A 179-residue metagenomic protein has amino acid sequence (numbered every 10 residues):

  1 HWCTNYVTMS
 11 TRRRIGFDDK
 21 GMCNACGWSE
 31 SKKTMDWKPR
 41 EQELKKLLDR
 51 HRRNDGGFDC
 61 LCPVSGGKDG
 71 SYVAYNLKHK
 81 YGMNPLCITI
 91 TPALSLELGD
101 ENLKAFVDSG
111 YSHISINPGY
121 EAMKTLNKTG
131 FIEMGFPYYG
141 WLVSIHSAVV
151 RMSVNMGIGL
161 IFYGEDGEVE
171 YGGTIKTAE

Functional and structural regions predicted by a protein language model:
W2-E179: ATP-dependent adenylation/nucleotidyltransferase module used to activate substrates
